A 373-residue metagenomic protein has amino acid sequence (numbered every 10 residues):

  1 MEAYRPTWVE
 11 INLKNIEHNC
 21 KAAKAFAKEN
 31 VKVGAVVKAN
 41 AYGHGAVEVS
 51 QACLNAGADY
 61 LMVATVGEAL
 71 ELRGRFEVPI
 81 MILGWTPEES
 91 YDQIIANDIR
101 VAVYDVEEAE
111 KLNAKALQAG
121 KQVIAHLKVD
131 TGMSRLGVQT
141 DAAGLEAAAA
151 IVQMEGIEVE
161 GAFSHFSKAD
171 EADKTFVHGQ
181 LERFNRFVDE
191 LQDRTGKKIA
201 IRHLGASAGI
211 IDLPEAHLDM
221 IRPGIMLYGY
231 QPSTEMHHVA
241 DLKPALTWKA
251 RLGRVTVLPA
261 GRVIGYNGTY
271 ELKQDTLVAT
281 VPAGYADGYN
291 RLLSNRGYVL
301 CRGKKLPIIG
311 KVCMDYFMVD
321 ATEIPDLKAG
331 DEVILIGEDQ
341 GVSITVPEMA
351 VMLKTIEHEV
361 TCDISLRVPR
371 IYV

Functional and structural regions predicted by a protein language model:
E2-L13, E17, G67-E68, T86 (+3 more regions): Active-site anion/phosphate-binding pocket segments in diverse small-molecule metabolic enzymes
A3, T7-E10, H18, A25 (+1 more regions): Active-site-proximal beta-alpha core segment in soluble small-molecule metabolic enzymes
